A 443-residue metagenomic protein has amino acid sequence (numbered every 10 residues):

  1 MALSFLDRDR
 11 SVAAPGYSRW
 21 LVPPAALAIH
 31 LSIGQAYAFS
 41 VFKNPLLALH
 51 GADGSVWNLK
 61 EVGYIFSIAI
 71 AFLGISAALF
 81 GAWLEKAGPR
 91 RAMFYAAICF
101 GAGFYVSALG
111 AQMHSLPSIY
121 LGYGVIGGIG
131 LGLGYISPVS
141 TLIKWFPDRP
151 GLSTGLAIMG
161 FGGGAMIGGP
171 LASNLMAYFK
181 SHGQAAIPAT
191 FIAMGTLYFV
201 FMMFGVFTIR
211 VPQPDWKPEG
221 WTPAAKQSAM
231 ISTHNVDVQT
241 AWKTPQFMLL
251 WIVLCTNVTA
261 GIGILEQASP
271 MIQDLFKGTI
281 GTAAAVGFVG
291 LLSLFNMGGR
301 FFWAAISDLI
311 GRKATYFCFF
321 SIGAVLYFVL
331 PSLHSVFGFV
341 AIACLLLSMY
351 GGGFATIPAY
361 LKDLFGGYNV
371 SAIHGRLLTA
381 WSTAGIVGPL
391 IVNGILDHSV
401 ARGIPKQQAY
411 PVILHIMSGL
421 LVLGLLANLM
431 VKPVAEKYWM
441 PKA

Functional and structural regions predicted by a protein language model:
F39-N44, G169, Q239-A304, G385-N393: Extracytoplasmic gate region of multi-pass secondary transporters
V41-I75, I280-G287: Extracellular/periplasmic helix-loop-helix junction of adjacent transmembrane segments in MFS-like secondary
L46, G132-F146, S153-T154, G352-F365: Intracellular juxtamembrane helix-capping segments at the cytosolic ends of symmetry-related transmembrane helices
Y64-A82, G290-F302: Central cavity-lining transmembrane alpha-helices of secondary-active solute carriers, predominantly the Major
I98-Q112, I322-H334: C-terminal ends and interior cores of transmembrane alpha-helices in multi-pass membrane transporters/permeases
G103, L116-L133, C255, G338-G352: Hydrophobic core of transmembrane alpha-helices in multi-pass small-molecule transporters, especially MFS/SLC-type
G195-K226, G424-K432: C-terminal membrane-cytosol helix-exit motif in multi-pass small-molecule transporters
L250, L254-G263, L275, A284-Y360: C-terminal transmembrane helical hairpin of 12-TM major facilitator-type secondary transporters
